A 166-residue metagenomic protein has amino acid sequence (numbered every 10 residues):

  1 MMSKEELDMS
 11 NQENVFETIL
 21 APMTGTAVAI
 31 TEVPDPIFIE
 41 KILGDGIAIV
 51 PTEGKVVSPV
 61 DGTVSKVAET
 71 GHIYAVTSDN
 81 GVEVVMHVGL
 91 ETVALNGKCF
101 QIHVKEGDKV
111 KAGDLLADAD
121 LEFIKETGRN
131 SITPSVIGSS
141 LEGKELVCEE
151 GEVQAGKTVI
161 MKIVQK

Functional and structural regions predicted by a protein language model:
S3-K166: Contiguous, well-folded functional domains in the mature portion of proteins
